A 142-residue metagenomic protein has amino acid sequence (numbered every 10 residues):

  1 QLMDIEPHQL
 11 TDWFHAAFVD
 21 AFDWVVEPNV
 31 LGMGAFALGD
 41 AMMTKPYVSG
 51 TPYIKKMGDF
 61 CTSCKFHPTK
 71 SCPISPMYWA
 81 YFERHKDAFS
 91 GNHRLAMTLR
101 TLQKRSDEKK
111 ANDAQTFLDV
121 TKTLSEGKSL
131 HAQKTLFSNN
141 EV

Functional and structural regions predicted by a protein language model:
Q1-V142: C-terminal catalytic domain of photolyase/cryptochrome flavoproteins, centering on the FAD-binding pocket
